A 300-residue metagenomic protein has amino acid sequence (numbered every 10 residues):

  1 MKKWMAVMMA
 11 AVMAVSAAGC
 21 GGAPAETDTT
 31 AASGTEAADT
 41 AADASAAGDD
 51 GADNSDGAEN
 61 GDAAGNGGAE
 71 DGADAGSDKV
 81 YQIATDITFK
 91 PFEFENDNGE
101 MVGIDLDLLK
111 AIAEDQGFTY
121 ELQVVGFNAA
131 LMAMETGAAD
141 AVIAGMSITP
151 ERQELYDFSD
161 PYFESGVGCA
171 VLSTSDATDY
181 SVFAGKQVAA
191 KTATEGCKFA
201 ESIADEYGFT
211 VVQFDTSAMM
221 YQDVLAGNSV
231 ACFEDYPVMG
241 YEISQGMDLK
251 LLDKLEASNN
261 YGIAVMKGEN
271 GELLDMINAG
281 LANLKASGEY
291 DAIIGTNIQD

Functional and structural regions predicted by a protein language model:
S16-T35, T40-A47, A52: Bacterial lipoprotein signal-peptidase II cleavage site
T30, A75-G145, Q213: Extracytoplasmic small-molecule ligand-binding "clamshell" domains of the periplasmic binding protein/Venus flytrap
G68, A73, E195-D215, M247-L255 (+1 more regions): Ligand-binding clefts/hinges and TM-proximal coupling segments of bilobed small-molecule sensing domains
I87, F163-V171, G240-A282, D300: Periplasmic-binding protein-like
F118-T119, E135-A144, Q187, T216 (+2 more regions): Alpha-to-beta junction loops
N128, M146-L155, E201-S202, D223-S258: A ligand-binding cleft/hinge motif common to bilobed small-molecule-binding domains
L131-G145, Q153-S165, L251: Short beta-strand-centered segments that line the small-molecule binding cleft or hinge of alpha/beta clamshell
V171-V188: Flexible hinge/capping segments at coil-to-helix
